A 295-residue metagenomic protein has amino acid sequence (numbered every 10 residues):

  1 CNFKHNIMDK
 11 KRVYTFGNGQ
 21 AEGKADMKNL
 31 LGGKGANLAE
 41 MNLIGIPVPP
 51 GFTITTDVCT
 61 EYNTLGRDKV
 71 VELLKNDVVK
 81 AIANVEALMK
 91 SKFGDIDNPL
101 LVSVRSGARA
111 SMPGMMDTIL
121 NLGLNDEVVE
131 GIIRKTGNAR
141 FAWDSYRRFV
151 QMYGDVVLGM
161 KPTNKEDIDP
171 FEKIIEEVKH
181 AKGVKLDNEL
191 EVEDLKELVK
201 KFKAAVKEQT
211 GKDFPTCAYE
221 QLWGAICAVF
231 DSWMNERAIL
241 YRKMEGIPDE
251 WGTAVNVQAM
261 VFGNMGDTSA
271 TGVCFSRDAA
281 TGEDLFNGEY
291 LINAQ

Functional and structural regions predicted by a protein language model:
F3, M8-Q295: Nucleotide/phosphate-binding sheet-loop regions of phosphoryl- and nucleotidyl-transfer enzymes
